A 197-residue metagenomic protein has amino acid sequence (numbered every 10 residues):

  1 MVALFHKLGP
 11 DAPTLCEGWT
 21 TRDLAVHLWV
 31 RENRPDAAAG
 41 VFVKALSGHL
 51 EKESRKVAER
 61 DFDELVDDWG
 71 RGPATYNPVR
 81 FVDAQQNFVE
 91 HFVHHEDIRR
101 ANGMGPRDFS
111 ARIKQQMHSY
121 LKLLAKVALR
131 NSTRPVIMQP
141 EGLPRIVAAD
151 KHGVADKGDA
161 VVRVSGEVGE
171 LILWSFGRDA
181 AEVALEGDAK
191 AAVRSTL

Functional and structural regions predicted by a protein language model:
M1-R31, P35-G40: An N-terminal domain-cap segment
V2-F5, E53-V57: Soluble acyl-CoA-dependent acyltransferase catalytic core bearing the H(X)4D motif
K7-D11, R34-H49, E64-L197: Structured surface interface patches that mediate subunit assembly and partner/cofactor docking
C16-T20, V57, D83-Q86, R163: Short, contiguous, pocket-lining structural segments that sit at or immediately flank catalytic/ligand-binding sites
